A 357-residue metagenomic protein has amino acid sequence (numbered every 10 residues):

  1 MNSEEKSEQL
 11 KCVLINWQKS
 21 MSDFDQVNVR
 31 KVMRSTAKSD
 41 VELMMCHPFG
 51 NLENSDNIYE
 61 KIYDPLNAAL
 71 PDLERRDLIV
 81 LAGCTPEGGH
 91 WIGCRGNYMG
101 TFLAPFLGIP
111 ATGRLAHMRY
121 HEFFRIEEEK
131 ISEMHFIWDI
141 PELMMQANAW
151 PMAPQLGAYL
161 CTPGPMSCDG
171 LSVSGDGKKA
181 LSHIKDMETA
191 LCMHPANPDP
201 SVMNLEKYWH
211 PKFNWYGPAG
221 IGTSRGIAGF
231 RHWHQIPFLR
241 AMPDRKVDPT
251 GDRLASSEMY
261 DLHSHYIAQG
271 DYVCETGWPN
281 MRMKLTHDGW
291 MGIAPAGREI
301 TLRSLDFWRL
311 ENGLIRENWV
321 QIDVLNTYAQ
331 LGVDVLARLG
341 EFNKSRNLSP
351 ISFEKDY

Functional and structural regions predicted by a protein language model:
M1-Y357: C-terminal and inter-domain tail/linker signature
